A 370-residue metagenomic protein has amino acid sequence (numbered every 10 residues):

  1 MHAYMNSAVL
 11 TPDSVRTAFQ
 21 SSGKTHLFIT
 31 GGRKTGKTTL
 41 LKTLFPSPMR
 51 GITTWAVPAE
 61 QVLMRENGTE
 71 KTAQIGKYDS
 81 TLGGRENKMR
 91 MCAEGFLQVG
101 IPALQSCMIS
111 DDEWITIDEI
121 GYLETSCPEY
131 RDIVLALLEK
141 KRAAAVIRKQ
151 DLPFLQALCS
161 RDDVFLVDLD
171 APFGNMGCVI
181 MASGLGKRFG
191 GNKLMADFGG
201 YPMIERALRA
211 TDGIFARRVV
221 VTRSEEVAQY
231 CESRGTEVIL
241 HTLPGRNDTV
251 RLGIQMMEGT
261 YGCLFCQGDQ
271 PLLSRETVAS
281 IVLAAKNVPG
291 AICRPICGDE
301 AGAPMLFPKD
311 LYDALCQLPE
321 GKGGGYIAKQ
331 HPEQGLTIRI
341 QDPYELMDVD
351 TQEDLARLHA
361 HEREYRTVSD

Functional and structural regions predicted by a protein language model:
M1-T17: N-terminal pre-Walker A segment at the start of P-loop NTPase domains
K37: Conserved lysine of the Walker
K42-K88: N-terminal phosphate/diphosphate-binding loop that engages ATP/GTP or pyrophosphate donors across diverse enzyme folds
C107, D112, I120-N175: Replace "adjacent to P-loop NTPase cores in ATP/GTP-dependent enzymes" with "adjacent to NTP-binding cores
F173-G191: N-terminal nucleotide-binding beta1-loop-alpha1 segment
E205-L264, E276: Conserved N-terminal catalytic core of the sugar/cofactor nucleotidyltransferase
R246-D313: Conserved beta-loop-beta/alpha segment of the NTase-like Rossmann-fold superfamily that binds/positions NTPs
D313, Q317-D370: Conserved alpha/beta core of the MobA/IspD/sugar-nucleotide pyrophosphorylase nucleotidyltransferase superfamily
